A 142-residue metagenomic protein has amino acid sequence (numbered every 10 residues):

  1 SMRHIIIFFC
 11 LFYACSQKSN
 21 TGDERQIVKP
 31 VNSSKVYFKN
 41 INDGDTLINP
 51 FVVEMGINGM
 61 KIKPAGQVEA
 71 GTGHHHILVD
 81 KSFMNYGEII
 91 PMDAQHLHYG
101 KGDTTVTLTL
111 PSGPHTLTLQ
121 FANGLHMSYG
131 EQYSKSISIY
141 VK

Functional and structural regions predicted by a protein language model:
S1-M2, N20-D23: Serine/threonine-rich low-complexity intrinsically disordered regions
M2-F8: Sec-dependent signal peptide recognition, specifically the positively charged N-region followed immediately by
F12-A14: C-terminal motif of bacterial Sec signal peptides marking the signal peptidase cleavage site
S16-K18: Bacterial signal peptide processing site
G22-I48: Short, compositionally biased P/S/T/A/G/V-rich stretches that sit at domain boundaries
K29, G44, V52-N58, G66-K142: Long, low-complexity serine/threonine/glycine- and acidic-rich segments characteristic of extracellular
K61: Periplasmic peptidoglycan-binding/anchoring modules of Gram-negative envelope and division proteins
